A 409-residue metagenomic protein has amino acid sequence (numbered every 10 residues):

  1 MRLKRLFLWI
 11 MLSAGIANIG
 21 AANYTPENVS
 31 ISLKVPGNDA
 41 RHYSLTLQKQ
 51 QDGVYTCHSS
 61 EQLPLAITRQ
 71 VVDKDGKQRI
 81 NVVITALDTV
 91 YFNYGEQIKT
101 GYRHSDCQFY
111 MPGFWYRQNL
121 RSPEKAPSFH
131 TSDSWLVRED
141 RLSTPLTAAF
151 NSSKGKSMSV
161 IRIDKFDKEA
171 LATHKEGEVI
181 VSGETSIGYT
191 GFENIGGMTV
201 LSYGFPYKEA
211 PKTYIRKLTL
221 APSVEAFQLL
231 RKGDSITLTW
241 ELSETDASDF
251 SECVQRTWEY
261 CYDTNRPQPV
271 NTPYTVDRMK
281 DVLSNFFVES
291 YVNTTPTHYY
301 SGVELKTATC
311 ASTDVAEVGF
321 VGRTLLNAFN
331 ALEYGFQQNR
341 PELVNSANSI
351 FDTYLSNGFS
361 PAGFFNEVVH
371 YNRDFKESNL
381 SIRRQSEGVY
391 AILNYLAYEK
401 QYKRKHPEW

Functional and structural regions predicted by a protein language model:
M1-N23: Bacterial Sec-dependent N-terminal signal peptides
N18, D73-Q78, D88, D234-S235 (+2 more regions): Short, solvent-exposed loop/edge-beta patches enriched in aromatic
Y24-V29, V35-N38, Q48-Q51, Y55-K232: Beta-strand/loop-rich accessory regions of lumenal/periplasmic or secreted enzymes, predominantly carbohydrate-active
T25-S44, K49, L230, S248-E317 (+2 more regions): Low-complexity, Ser/Thr/Pro/Gly-enriched N-terminal "stalk/linker" regions
P222-A226, K306-L325, Y371-E387: Solvent-exposed loop and edge beta-strand segments that line ligand/cofactor-binding and catalytic clefts
F227-E252: Short Pro-Gly-centered flexible turn/kink motifs
L325-P341, E387-H406: Well-ordered alpha-helical scaffold segments within catalytic/enzyme domains
P341-Y390, R404-W409: Helix-terminus loop motifs that line ligand-binding clefts
